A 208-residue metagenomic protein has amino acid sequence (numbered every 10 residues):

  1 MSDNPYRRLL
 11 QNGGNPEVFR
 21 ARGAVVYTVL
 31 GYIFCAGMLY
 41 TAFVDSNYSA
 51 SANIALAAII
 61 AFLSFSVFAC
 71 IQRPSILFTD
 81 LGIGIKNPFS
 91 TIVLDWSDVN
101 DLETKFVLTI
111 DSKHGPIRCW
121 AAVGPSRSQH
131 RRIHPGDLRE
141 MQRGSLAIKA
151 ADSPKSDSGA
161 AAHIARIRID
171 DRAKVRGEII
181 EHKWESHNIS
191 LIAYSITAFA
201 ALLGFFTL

Functional and structural regions predicted by a protein language model:
M1-N47, H163-L208: N-terminal membrane-targeting/pre-transmembrane regions
C35-G37, A55-C70, T197-L203: Single-pass alpha-helical transmembrane signal-anchor segments
Y48-A52: Interfacial loop-to-helix junctions that mark the boundaries of transmembrane helices in multi-pass membrane
I54-A55, C70, I76, W120: Short leucine-rich amphipathic alpha-helices used at interfaces
L63-W96, N100-T104: Conserved beta-hairpin
L94-P125: Acidic, Ser/Thr-rich low-complexity segments on the non-lumenal side of membrane proteins
P116-I180: A membrane-cytosol interface segment of integral membrane proteins
